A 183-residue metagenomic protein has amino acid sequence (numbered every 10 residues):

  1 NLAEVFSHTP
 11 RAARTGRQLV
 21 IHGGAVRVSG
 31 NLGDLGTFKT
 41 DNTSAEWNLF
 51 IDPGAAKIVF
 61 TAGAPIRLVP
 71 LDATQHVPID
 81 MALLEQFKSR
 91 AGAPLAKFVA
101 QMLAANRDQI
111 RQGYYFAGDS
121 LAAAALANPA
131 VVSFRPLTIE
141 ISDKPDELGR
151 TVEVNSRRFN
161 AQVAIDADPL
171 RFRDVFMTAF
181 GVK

Functional and structural regions predicted by a protein language model:
N1-P70, T74: Active-site histidine-anchored catalytic micro-motif
W47-F50, G54, F60-K183: Conformational coupling and interaction surfaces
